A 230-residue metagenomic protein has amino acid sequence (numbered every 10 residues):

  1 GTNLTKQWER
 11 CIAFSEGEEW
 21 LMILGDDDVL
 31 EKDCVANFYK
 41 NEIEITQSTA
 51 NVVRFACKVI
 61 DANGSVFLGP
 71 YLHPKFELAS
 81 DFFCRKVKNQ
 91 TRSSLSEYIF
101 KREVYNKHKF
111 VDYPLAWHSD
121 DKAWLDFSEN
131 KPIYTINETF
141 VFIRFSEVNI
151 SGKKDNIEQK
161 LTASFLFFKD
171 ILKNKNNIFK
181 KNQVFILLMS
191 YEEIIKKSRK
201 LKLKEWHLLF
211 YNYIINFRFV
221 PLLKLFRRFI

Functional and structural regions predicted by a protein language model:
G1-E16: Glycine-rich, basic loop-to-helix element that forms the pyrophosphate-binding segment of sugar-nucleotide handling
N3, D28-L30, K58-I60, K122 (+1 more regions): A short, conserved beta-strand element in the Rossmann-like catalytic core that flanks the donor/metal-binding loop
E9, G17-E18, E31-E44: Short alpha-helix within the catalytic core of nucleotide-sugar-dependent glycosyltransferases
E18-D27: Short beta-strand-to-loop acidic/aromatic patch adjacent to the donor-nucleotide binding site
V35-L68: Conserved donor NDP-sugar-binding/catalytic core segment of glycosyltransferases
F55, H73-N156: Conserved nucleotide-sugar donor-binding catalytic segment
E77, L125, T139-E147, G152-K181 (+1 more regions): Catalytic core of nucleotide-sugar-dependent glycosyltransferases
E193-I230: Membrane-interface aromatic/basic loop that binds lipid-linked glycans or pyrophosphate carriers, typified by
